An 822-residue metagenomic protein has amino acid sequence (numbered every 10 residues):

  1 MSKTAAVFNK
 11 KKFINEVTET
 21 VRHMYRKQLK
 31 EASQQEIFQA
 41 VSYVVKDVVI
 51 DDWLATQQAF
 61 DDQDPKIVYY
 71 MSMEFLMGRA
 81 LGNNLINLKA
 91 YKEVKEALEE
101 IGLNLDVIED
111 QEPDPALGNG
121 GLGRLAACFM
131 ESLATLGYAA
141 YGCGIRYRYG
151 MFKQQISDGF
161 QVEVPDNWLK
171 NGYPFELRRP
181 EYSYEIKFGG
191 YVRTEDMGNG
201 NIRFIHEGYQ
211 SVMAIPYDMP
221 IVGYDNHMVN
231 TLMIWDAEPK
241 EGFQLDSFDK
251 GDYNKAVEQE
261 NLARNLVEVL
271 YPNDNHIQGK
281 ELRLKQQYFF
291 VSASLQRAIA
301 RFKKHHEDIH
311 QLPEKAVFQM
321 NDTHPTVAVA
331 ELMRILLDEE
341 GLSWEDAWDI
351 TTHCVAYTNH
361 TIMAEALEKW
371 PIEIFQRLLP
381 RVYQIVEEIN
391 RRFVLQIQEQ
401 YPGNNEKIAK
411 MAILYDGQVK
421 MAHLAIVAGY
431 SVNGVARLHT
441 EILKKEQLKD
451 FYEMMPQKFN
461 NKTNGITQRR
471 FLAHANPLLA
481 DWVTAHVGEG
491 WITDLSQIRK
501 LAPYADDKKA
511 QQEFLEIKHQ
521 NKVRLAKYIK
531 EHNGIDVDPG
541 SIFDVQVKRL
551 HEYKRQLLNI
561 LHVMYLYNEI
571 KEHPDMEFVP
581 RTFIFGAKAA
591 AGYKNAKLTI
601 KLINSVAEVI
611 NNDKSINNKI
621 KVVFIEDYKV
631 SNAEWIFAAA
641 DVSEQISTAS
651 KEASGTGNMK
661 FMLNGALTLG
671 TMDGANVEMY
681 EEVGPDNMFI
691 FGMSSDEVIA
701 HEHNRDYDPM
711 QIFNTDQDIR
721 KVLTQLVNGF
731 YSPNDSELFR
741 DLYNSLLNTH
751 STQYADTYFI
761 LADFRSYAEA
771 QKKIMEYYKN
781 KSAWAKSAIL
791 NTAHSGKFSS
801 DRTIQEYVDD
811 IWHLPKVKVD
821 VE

Functional and structural regions predicted by a protein language model:
M1-E822: A conserved ligand/cofactor-binding region detector
